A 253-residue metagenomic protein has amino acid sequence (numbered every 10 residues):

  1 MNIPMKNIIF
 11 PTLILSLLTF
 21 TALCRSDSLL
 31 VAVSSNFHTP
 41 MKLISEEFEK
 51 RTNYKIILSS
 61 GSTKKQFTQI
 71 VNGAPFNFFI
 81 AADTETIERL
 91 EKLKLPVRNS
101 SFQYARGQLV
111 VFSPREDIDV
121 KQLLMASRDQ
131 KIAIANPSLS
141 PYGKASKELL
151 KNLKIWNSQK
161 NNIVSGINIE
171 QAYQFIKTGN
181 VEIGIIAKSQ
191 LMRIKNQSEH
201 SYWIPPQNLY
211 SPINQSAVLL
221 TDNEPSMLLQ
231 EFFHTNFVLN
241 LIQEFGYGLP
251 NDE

Functional and structural regions predicted by a protein language model:
N2-T12: Bacterial N-terminal signal peptides that target proteins for export
P11-F20: Bacterial N-terminal signal peptides
F20-S26: Sec/Tat signal peptide C-region and signal peptidase I cleavage site
S26-R51, K64, T68-A74, A81-T84 (+3 more regions): Exported/periplasmic ABC-transporter solute-binding proteins
K55-K64: A short beta-strand-loop structural module common to alpha/beta enzyme folds
S59, S101-F102: Short beta-strand
P96-S100: Short, P/G- and charge-enriched loop/turn segments at secondary-structure junctions
